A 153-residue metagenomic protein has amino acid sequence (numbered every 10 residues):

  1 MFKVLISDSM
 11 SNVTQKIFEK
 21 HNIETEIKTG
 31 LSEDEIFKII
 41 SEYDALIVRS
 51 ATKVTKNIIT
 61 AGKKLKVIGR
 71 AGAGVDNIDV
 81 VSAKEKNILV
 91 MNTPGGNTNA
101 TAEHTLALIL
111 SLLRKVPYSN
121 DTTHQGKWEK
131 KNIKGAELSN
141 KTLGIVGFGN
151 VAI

Functional and structural regions predicted by a protein language model:
M1-M91: An N-terminal-biased, well-structured beta-alpha scaffold segment characteristic of Rossmann-like dinucleotide-binding
K86, P94-T142: Phosphate-binding beta-alpha-beta segment of Rossmann-like dinucleotide-binding domains, i.e., the NAD(P)
I145-G147: Conserved N-terminal Rossmann-fold NAD(P)-binding element of oxidoreductases
V151: Hydrophobic/small residue at the entry helix of a nucleotide-binding pocket
